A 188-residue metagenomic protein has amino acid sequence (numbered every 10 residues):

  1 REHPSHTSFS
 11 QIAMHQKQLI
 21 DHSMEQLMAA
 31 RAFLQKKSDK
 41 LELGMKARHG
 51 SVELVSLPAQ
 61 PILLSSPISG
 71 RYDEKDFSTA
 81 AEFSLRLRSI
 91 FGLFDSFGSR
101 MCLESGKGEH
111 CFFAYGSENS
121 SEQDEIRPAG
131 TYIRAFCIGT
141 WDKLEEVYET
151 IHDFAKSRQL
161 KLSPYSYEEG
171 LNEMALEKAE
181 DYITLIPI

Functional and structural regions predicted by a protein language model:
E2-T7, Q11-I188: A solvent-exposed interaction/effector surface
